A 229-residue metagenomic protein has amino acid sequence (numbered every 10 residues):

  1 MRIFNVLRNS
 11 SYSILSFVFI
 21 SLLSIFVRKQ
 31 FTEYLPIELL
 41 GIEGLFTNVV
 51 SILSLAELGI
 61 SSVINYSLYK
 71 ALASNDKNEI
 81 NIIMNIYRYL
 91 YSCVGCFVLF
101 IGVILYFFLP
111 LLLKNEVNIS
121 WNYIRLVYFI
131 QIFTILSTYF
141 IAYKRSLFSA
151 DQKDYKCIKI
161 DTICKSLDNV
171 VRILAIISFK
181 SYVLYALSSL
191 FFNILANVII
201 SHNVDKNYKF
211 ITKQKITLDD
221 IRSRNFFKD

Functional and structural regions predicted by a protein language model:
M1-V6, V183-A186, V198-D229: Interhelical loop/hinge segments that connect adjacent transmembrane helices in multipass membrane
I3-V6, F133-I160, V183, V204-Y208: Membrane-interface junctions at transmembrane-helix termini in multi-pass inner-membrane proteins
N5-Y69, L99-V103, T134, N169 (+2 more regions): Signature of the first transmembrane helix
V6-L7, G44, N78-C93, F227: Interfacial transmembrane-helix starts/ends
V18, R88-N115, V170-I177, V198-I199: Alpha-helical transmembrane segments of multi-pass membrane transport and lipid-handling proteins
T32-I42, Y155, S166-V198: Membrane-interface helix-loop junctions in multi-pass transport and translocation proteins
L58-S74, S149-A150, Y208-K213: Helix-loop junctions and terminal segments of transmembrane helices in multi-pass membrane transport/translocation
I104-F107, V117-I141, I158-T162, L195 (+1 more regions): Alpha-helical transmembrane segments of multi-pass membrane proteins
